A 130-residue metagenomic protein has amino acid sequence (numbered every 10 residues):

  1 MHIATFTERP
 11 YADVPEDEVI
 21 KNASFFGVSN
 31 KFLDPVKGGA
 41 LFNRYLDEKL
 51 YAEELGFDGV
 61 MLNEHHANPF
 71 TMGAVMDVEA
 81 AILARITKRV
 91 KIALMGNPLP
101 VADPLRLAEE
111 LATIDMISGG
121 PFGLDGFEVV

Functional and structural regions predicted by a protein language model:
M1-T87: N-terminal beta1-alpha1-beta2 module of alpha/beta enzyme domains
H2-T5, D58-G59, R89-G96, P121-D125: Structural preference for beta-strand elements that scaffold enzyme active sites
G39-R44, P100-T113: Glycine-rich anion/phosphate-binding loops
H65-N68, G96-L105, E128-V130: Acidic, glycine-rich active-site loops and adjacent beta-strand->loop/helix elements that engage anionic groups
V75, D125-V130: FAD-binding core of FAD-dependent oxidoreductases, characterized by glycine-rich FAD pyrophosphate-binding loops
